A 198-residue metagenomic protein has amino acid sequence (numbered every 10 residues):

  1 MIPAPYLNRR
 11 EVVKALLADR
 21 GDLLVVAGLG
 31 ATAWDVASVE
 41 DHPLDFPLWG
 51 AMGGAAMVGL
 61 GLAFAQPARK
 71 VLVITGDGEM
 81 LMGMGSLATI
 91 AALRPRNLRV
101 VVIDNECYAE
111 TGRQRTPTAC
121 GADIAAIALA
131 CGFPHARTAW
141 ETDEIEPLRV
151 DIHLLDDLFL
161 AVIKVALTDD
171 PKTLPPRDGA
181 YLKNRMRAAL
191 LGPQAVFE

Functional and structural regions predicted by a protein language model:
M1-M52: Active-site diphosphate/adenylate-binding microenvironment
I2, L7-R10, H42, L154-E198: Glycine/aspartate-rich loop-and-adjacent alpha/beta segment that forms the canonical ThDP
L7, G78-G83, E141-D143: Active-site glycine- and acidic-residue-rich loops that bind and position anionic ligands or nucleotide-like cofactors
L23-A27, R69-V73, L98, L155-I163: Generic beta-sheet signal
L29-T32, N105-C107, K164-D170: Glycine-rich beta-alpha junction loops
D35-D104: Thiamine diphosphate
I103-Q114: Long, charge-dense
R115-V150: Conserved thiamine diphosphate
